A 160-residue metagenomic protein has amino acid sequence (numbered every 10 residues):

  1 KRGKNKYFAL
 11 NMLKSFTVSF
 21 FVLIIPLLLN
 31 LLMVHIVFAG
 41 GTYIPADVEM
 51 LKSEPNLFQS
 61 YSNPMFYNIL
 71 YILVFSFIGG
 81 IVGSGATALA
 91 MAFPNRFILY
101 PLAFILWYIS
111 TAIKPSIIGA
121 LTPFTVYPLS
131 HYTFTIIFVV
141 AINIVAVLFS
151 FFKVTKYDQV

Functional and structural regions predicted by a protein language model:
K1-M12: Interfacial "coupling" helices/loops that link adjacent transmembrane helices in transporter permeases
M12-M91, L129-V140: Secretory targeting signals
S15, F104-Y108, N143: Residue-level recognition of pore/gate-forming positions within transmembrane alpha-helices of multi-pass
L28, L32, S84, Y108 (+2 more regions): Transmembrane alpha-helix boundary/anchor motif
A88-A92, A141-V160: Junction motif at the cytosolic side of a transmembrane helix
R96-S110: Central hydrophobic cores of alpha-helical transmembrane segments in multi-pass integral membrane proteins
F97-Y100, I118-A120, F134: Short, aromatic-rich membrane-interface segments at the entry and exit of alpha-helical transmembrane domains
I113-T125: Juxtamembrane "helix-exit" motif on the non-cytosolic side of transmembrane helices
